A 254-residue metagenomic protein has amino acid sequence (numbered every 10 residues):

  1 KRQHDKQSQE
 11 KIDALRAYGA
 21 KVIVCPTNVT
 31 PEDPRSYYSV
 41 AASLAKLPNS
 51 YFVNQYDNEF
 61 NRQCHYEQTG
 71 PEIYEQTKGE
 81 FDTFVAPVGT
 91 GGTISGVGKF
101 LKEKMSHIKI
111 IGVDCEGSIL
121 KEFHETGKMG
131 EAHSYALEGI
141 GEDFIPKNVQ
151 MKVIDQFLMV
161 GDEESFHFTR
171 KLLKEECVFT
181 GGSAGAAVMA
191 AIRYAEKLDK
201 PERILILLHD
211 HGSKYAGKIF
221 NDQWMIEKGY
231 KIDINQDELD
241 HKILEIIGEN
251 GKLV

Functional and structural regions predicted by a protein language model:
K1, Q7-I12, P87-G98, L120-K121 (+1 more regions): Short glycine/serine/threonine-rich phosphate/pyrophosphate-binding segments that cradle anionic phosphate groups
K1-K6, I111-C115, L207: Short internal beta-strands
K1-Y38, I226-Q236: A glycine-rich helix N-cap at a beta->alpha junction
Q7-E10, V29-E32, E116-K121, G212-K214: Short gly/pro/ser/thr-enriched loop/turn and capping motifs at secondary-structure boundaries
R16, G98-M105, A195: Surface-exposed amphipathic alpha-helices with a cationic face
R35-Y38, N49, E103-G182, I219-V254: Active-site/ligand-binding loops adjacent to catalytic centers
L47-V88, V97-K99, M151, D155 (+1 more regions): Active-site/ligand-binding-proximal alpha/beta "capping" segment
I192-H209, G217-G229, D240: Catalytic phosphate/nucleotide-handling subdomain of diverse soluble enzymes
